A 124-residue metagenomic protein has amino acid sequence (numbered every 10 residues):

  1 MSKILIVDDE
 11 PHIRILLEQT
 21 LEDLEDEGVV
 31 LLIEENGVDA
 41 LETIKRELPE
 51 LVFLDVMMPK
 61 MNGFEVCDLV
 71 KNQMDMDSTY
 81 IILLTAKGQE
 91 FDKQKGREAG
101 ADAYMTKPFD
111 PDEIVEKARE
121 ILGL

Functional and structural regions predicted by a protein language model:
P11-L32: Two-component/phosphorelay signaling modules centered on CheY-like receiver
I33-L51: Acidic, metal-coordinating helix/loop segments flanking the phosphotransfer/catalytic sites of two-component signaling
M58: Receiver (REC) domain active-site loop signature in two-component systems and cognate sites in sensor histidine kinases
F109-A118: C-terminal output helix
